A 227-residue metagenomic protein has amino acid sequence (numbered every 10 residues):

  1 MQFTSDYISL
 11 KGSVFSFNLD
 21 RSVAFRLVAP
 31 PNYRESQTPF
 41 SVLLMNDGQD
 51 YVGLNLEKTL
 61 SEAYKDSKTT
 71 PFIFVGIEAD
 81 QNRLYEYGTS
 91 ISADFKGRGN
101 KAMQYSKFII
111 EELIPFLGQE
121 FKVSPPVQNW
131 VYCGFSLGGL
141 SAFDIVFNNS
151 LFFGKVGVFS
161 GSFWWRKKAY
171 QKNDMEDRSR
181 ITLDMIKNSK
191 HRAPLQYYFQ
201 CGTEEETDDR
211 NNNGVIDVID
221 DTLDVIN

Functional and structural regions predicted by a protein language model:
M1-N227: Non-catalytic cap/lid and distal C-terminal segments of serine-dependent acyl enzymes
